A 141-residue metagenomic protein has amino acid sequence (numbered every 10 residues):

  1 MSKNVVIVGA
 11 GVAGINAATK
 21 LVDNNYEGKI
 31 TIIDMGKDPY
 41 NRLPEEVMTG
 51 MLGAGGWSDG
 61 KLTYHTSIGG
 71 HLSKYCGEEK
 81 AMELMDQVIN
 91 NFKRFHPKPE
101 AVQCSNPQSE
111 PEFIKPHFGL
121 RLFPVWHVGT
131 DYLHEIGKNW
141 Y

Functional and structural regions predicted by a protein language model:
M1-K3, L120: N-terminal intrinsically disordered, low-complexity tails enriched in polar/charged
K3-I33: N-terminal Rossmann-like FAD-binding beta1-loop-alpha1 element of flavoenzymes
M35-Y141: Conserved N-terminal/central alpha/beta ligand/cofactor-binding core
